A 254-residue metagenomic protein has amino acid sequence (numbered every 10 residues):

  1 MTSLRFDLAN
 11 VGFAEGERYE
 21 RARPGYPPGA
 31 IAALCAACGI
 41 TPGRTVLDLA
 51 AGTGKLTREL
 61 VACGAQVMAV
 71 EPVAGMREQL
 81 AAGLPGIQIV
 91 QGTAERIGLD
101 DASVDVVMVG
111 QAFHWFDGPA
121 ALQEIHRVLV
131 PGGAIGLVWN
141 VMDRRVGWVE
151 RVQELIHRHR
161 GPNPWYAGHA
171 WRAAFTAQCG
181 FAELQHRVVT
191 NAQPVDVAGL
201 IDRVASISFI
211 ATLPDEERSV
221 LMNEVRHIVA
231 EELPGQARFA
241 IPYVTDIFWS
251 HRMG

Functional and structural regions predicted by a protein language model:
M1-T41, K55: Conserved class I S-adenosyl-L-methionine
G43-R44, A102: Nucleotide donor/acceptor-binding cores
T45-L47, T53-R96: Class I SAM-dependent methyltransferase SAM/SAH-binding core
E95-V106: A short acidic, Gly/Pro-enriched loop at the edge of an enzyme's catalytic core that lines a small-molecule cofactor
V109-G110, G118: A short beta-strand submotif of the Rossmann-like class I SAM-dependent methyltransferase core that lines
F116-E124: A short, conserved alpha-helix within the catalytic core of class I
H126-V195: Conserved catalytic/acceptor-binding region of the Class I
A173-G254: Conserved Class I S-adenosyl-L-methionine
